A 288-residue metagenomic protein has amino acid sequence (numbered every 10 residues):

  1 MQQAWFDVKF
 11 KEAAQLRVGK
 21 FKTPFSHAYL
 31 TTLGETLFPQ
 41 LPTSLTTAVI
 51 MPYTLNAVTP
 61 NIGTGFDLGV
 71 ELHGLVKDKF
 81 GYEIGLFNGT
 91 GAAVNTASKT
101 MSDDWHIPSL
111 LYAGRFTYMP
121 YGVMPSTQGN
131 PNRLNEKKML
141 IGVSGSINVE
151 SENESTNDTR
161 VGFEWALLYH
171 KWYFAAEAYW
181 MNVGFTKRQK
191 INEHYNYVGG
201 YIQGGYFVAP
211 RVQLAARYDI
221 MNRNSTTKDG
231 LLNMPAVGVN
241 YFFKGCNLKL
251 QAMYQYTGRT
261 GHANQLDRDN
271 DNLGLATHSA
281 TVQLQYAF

Functional and structural regions predicted by a protein language model:
M1-A92, P108-V123, R133-L134, V198 (+3 more regions): Outer membrane beta-barrel
W5-V8, R133-F288: Outer-membrane beta-barrel pore domains
L30, E83-G85, A93-M101, S126-Q128 (+1 more regions): A short secondary-structure junction signal
A57-T59, K99-D103, N148: Active-site rim elements
N61, W105, E193: Glycine- and other small-residue-rich loops at beta-strand/loop junctions that grip anionic moieties
T64, G85, D104-P108, N153-N157 (+2 more regions): Short, contiguous, pocket-lining structural segments that sit at or immediately flank catalytic/ligand-binding sites
Y112-P125, V237-N240, Q283-Q285: Short, well-ordered amphipathic alpha-helices
